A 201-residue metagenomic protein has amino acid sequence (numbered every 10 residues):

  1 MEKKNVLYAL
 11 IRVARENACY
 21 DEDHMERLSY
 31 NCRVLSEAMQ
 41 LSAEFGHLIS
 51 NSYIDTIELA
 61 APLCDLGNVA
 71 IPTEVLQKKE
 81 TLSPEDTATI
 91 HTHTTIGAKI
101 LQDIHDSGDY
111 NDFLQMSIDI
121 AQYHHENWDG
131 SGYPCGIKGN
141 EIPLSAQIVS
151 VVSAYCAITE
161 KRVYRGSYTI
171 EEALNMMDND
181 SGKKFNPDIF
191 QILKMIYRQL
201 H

Functional and structural regions predicted by a protein language model:
K3-H201: Histidine- and acidic-residue-rich, metal-dependent catalytic cores
